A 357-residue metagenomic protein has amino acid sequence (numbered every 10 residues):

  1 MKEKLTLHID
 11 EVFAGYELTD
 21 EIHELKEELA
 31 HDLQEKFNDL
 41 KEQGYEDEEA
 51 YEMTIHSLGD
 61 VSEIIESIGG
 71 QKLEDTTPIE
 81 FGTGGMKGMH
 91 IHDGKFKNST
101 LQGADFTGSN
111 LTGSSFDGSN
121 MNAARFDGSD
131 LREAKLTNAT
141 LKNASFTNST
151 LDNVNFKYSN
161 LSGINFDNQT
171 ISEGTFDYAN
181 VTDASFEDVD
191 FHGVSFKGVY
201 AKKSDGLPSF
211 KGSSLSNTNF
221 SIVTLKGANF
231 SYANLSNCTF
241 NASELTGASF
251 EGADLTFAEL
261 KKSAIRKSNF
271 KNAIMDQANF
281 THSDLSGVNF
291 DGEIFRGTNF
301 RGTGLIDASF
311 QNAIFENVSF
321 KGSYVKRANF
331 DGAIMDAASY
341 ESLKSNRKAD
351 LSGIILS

Functional and structural regions predicted by a protein language model:
M1-T83: Negatively charged linear elements and acidic catalytic determinants
L73-S357: Tandem repeat scaffolds
